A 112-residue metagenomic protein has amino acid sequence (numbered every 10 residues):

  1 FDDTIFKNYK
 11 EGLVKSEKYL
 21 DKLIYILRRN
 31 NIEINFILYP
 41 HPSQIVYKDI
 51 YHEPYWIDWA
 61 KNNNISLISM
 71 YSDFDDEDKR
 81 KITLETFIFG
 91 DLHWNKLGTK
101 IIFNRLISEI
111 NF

Functional and structural regions predicted by a protein language model:
F1-A60, I65, M70-R80: Serine-dependent acyl-ester chemistry module
S66, F87-F112: Histidine-centered active-site loop/cap adjacent to the catalytic His in serine esterases/O-acetyl transfer systems
K79-F89: Short helix/strand-capping connector loops at secondary-structure junctions
